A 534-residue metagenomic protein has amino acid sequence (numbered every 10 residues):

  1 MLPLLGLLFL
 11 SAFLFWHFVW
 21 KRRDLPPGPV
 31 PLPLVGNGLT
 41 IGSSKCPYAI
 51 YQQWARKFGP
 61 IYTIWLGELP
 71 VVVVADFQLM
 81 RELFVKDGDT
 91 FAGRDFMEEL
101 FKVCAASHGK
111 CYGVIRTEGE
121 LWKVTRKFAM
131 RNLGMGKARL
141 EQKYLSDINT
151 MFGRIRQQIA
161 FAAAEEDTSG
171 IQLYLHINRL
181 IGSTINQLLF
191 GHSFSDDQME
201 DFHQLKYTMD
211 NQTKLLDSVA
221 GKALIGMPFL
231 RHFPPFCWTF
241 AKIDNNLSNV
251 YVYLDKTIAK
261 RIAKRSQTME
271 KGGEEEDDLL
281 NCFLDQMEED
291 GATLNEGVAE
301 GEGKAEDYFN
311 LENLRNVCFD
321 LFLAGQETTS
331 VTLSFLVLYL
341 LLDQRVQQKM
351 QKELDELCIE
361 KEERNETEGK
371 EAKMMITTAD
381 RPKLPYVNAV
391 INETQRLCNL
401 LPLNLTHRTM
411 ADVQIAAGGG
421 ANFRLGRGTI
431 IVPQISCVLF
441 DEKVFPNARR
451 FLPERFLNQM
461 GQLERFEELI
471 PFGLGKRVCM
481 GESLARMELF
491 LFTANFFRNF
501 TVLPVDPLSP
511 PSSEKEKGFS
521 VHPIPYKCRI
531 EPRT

Functional and structural regions predicted by a protein language model:
M1-D24, M487: Terminal signal-anchor or tail-anchor transmembrane helices that tether membrane-associated enzymes to cellular
L2-L10, T501, G518-T534: C-terminal helix/juxtamembrane-tail motif
R22-K143, Q172-L173, I177-N186, D201-L230: Cytochrome P450 substrate-recognition site 1
L39-G59, V252, G369-G419, T429 (+2 more regions): Conserved cytochrome P450 K-helix E-x-x-R motif and the immediately C-terminal K′/meander segment
F96-C104, L121, R139-L333, K349 (+2 more regions): Cytochrome P450 heme-thiolate monooxygenase catalytic core
F319, A324, A421, Q459-L489 (+1 more regions): Cytochrome P450 heme-thiolate "Cys pocket" and heme-binding signature region
Q344-Q347, E482-P523: Cytochrome P450 heme-binding "Cys pocket" and the immediately downstream C-terminal segment
P433-M460: Conserved cytochrome P450 K-helix/beta-meander segment immediately N-terminal to the heme-binding cysteine loop
